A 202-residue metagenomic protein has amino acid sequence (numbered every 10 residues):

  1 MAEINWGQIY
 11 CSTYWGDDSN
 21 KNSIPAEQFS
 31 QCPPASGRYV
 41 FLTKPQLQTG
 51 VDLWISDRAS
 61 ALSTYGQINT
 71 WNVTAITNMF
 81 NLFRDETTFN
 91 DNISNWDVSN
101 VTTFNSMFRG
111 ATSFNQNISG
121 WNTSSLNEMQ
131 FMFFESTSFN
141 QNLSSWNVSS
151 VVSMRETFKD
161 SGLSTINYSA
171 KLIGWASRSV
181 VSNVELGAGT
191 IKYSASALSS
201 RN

Functional and structural regions predicted by a protein language model:
M1-N202: Negatively charged
